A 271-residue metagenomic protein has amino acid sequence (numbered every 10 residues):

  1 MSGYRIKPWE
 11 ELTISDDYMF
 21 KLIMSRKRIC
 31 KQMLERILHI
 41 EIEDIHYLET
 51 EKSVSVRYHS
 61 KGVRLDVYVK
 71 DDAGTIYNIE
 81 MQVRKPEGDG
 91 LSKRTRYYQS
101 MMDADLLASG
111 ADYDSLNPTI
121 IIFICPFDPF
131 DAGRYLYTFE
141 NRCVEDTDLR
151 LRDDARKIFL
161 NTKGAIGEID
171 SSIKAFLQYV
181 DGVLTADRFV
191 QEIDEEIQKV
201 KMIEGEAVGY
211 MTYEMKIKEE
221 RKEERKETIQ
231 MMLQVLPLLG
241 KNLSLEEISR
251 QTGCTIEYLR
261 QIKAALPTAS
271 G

Functional and structural regions predicted by a protein language model:
M1-R156, I166-E168: Accessory alpha/beta interaction modules
S2-E10, Y18, Y77-Q82, G164 (+1 more regions): Short, charged alpha-helical interaction segments and adjacent helix-coil junctions
